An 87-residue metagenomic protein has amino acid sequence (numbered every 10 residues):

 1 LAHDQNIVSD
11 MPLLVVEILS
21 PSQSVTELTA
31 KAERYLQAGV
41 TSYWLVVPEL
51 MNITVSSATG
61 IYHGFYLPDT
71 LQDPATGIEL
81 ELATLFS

Functional and structural regions predicted by a protein language model:
L1-A38, S42-S87: C-terminal interaction segment
